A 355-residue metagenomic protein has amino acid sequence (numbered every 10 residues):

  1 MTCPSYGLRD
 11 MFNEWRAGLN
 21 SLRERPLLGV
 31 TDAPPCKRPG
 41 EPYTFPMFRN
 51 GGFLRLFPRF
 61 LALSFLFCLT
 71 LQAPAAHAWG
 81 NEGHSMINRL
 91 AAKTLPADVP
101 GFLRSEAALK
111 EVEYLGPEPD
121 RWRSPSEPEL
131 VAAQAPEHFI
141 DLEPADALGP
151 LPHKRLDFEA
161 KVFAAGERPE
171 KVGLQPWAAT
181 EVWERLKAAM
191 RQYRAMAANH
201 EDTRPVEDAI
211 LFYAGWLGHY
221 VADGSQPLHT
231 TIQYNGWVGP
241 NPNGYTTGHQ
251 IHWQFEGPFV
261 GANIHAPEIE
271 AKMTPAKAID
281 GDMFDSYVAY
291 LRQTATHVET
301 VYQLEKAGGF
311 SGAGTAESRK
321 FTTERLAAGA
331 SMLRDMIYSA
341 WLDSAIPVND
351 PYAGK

Functional and structural regions predicted by a protein language model:
G7, G18, G29, G40 (+1 more regions): Residue-identity detector for glycine
L27, Y43-T44: Short, positively charged and aromatic/hydrophobic N-terminal segments
P58-Q72: Bacterial N-terminal signal peptides
Q72-W216, T230-A327, M332-K355: N-terminal, motif-rich segments that launch catalysis or mediate targeting to/interaction with membranes, typified by
W216, Y220, G224-Q226: Catalytic glutamate of the conserved HExxH
